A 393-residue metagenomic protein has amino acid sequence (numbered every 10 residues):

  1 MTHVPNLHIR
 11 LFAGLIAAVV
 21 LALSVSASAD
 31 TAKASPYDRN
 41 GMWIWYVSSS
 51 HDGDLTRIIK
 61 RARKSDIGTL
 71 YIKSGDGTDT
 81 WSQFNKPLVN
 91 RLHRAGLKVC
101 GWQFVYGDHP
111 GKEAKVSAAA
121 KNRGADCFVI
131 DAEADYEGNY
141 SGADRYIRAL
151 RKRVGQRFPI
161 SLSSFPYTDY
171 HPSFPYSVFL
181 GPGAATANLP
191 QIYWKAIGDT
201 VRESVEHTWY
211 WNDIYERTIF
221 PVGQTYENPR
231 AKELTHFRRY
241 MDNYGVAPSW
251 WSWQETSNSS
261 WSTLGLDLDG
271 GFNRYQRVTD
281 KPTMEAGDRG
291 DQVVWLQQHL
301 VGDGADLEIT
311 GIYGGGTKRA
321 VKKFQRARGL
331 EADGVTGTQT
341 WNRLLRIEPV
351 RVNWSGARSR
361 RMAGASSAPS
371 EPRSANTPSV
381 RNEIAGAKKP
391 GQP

Functional and structural regions predicted by a protein language model:
T31-D76, Q103-G107, S161-P166, Y226: Boundary/entry segment of secreted carbohydrate-active catalytic domains
K33-S35, W45-S50, D269-G311, R351-A368 (+4 more regions): Acidic, Ser/Thr/Pro/Gly-enriched interdomain connector segments
W45-Y46, L97-H109, I147-S173, E216-N228: Aromatic-lined carbohydrate-recognition surfaces of secreted/lumenal glycan-active proteins
V47-K64, H109-N122, D169-G181, S204 (+1 more regions): Short, acidic/polar
G68-D76, V116-G142: Active-site groove signature of glycoside hydrolases
G124-Y136, P172-V201, W251-T256: Aromatic- and acid-rich polysaccharide-binding/catalytic face of secreted or lumenal carbohydrate-active enzymes
Y193-D199, Y215-Q276: Substrate-binding cleft of secreted/luminal carbohydrate-active enzymes
M284-R346: Short acidic, glycine/serine/threonine-rich helix-capping segments at coil-helix boundaries
